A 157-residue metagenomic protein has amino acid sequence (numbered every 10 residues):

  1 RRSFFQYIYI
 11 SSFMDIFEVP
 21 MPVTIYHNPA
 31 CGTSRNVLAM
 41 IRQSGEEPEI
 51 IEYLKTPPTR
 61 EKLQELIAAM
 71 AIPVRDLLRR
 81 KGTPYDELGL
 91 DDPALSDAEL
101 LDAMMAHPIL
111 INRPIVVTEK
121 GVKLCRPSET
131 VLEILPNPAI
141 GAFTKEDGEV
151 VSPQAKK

Functional and structural regions predicted by a protein language model:
R1-P20: N-terminal amphipathic/basic-hydrophobic helices that include classical n-h-c signal peptides and signal-anchor
Q6-I8, I25, P84: Intrinsically disordered, low-complexity N-terminal regions enriched in serine/proline/glycine with scattered basic
Y9-S11, T33, P127: Residue-level detector of bioactive/disordered segments in secreted/extracellular proteins and virion assembly
D15-V19, R42-S44, R60-K62, R79-R80: A short alpha-helix capping/helix-coil boundary motif
E18, P22, E149-V150: Detector for intrinsically disordered, low-structure N-terminal pre-sequences
P20-S44, P48-Y53: Local sequence-structure signature of Cys/Sec-based thiol-disulfide redox active-site neighborhoods
Y53-K157: Thiol/selenol-based redox catalytic cores and closely related redox-interacting motifs
